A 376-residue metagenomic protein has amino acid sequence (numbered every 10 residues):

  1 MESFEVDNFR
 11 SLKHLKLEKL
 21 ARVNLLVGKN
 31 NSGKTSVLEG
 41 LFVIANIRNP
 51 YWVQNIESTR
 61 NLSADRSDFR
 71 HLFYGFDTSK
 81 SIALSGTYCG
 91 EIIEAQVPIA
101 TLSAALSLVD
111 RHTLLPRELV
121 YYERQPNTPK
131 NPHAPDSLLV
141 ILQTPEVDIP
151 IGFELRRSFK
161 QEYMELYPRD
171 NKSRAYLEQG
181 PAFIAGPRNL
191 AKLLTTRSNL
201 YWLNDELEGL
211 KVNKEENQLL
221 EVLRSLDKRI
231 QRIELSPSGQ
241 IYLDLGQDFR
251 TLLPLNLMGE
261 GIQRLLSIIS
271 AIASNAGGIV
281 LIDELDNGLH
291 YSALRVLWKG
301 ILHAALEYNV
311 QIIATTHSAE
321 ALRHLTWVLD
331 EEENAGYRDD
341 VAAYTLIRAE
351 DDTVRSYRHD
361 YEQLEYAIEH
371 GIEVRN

Functional and structural regions predicted by a protein language model:
M1-N55, F249-R375: Switch/communication elements of ASCE P-loop NTPase nucleotide-binding domains
I47-A273, V341-N376: Phosphate-coordinating catalytic segments in nucleotide- and nucleic-acid-processing enzymes
